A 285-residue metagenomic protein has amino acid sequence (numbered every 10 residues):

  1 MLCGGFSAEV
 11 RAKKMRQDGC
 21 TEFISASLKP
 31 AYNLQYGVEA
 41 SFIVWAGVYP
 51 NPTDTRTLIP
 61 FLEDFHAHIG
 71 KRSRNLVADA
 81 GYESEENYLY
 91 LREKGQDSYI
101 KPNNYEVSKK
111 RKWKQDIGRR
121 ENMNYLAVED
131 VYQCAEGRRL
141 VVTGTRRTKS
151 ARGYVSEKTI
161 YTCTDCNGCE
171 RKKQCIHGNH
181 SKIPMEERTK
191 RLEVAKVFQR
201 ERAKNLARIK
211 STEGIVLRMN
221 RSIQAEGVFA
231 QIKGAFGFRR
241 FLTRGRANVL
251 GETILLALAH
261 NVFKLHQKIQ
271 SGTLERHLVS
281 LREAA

Functional and structural regions predicted by a protein language model:
M1-A285: Anion-binding and metal-coordination hotspots
